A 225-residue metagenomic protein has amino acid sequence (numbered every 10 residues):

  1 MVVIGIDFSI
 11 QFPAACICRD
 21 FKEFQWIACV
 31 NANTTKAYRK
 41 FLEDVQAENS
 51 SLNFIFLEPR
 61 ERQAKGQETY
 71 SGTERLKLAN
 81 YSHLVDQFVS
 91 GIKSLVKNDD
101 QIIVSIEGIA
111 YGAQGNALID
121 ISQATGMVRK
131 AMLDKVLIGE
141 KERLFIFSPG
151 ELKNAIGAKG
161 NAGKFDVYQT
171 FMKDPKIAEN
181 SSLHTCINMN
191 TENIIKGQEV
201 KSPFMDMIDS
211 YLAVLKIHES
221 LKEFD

Functional and structural regions predicted by a protein language model:
M1-D225: Phosphate- and other anionic-substrate recognition elements at nucleic-acid/protein interfaces
